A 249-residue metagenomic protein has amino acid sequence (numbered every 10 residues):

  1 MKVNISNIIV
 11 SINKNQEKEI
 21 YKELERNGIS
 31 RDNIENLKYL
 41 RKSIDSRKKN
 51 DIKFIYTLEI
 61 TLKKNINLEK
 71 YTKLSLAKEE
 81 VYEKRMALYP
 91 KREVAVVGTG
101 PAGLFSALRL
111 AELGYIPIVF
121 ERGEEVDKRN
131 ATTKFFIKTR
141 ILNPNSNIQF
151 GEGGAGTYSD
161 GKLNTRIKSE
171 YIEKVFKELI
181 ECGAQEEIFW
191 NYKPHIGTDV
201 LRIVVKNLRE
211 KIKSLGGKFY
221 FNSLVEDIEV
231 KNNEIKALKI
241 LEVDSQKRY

Functional and structural regions predicted by a protein language model:
M1-R92: Extreme N-terminal leader/targeting segments of oxidoreductases
N4, K49-D51, K128, K134-F219 (+1 more regions): Conserved N-terminal/central alpha/beta ligand/cofactor-binding core
K38-I44, F221-K236: A conserved short coil-to-beta-strand element within the FAD-binding core of flavoproteins
A87-A102, I118-F120: Beta1/beta-strand and adjacent pyrophosphate-binding region of the FAD-binding site in flavoprotein oxidoreductases
R109-L110: Aromatic pocket-lining residues of Rossmann-like dinucleotide-binding sites
Y115-R122, V126: Short beta-strand "acidic-cap" motif of Rossmann-like dinucleotide-binding folds
V243-Y249: Core beta-strand elements of the Rossmann-like FAD/NAD(P) dinucleotide-binding domain in flavoenzyme oxidoreductases
